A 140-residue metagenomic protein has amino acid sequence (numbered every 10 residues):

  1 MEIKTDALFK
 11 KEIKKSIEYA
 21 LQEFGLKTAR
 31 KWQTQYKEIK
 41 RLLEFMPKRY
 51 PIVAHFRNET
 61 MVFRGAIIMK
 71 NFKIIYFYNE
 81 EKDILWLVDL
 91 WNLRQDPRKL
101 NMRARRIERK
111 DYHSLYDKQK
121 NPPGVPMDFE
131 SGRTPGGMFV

Functional and structural regions predicted by a protein language model:
M1-K37, D117-N121, D128, G137-V140: Arg/Lys-rich, positively charged N-terminal/basic patches that mediate binding to nucleic acids
I17, E44-P51, R98: Short amphipathic alpha-helical interaction/hinge segments
K37-E44: Compact soluble domain cores
M46-K82: Basic/aromatic recognition patch in beta-strand/loop cores that engages polyanionic ligands
I68-V140: Enriched for short, Lys/Arg-rich terminal
